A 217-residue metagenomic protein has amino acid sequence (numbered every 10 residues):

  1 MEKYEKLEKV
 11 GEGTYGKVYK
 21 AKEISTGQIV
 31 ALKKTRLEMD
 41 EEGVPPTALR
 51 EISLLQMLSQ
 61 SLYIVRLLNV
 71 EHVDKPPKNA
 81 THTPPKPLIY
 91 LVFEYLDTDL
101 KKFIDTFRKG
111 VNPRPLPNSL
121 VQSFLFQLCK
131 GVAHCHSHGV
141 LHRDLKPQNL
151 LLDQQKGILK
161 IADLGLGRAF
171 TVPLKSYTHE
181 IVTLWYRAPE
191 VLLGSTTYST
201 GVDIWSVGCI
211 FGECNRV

Functional and structural regions predicted by a protein language model:
K17: Conserved N-lobe ATP-binding subsite of Hanks-type protein kinase domains, especially the beta3 VAIK lysine
K22-V30: Conserved N-lobe loop of protein kinases adjacent to the ATP-binding glycine-rich P-loop
I29, K34-Q60, K75-P77: Conserved N-lobe beta3->alphaC-helix segment of eukaryotic protein kinase catalytic domains
L49-R50, K86-Y90, E94-K156, W205: Conserved alphaE helix
Q60-E71: Conserved HxN/HPN-centered segment at the entrance to the catalytic loop of eukaryotic protein kinase-like domains
L166-R168: Activation segment
Y177-V191: Conserved activation segment of eukaryotic-like protein kinases, specifically the C-terminal portion of the activation
V191-V202, R216: Conserved end of the kinase activation segment
